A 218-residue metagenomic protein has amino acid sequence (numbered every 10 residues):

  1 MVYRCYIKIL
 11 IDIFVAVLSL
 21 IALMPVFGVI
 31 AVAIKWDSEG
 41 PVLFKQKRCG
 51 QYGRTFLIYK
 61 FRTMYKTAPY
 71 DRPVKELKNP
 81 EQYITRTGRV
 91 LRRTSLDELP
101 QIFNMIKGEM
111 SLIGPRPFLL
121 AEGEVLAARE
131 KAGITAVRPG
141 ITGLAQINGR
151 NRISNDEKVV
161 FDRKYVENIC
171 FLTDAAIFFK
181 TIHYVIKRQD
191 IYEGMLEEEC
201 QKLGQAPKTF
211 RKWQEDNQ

Functional and structural regions predicted by a protein language model:
M1-K66, A176-Q218: A hydrophobic, helix-centered structural microdomain
V2-Y6, N79-Y83, E98: Juxtamembrane loop-helix boundary motifs flanking transmembrane segments in multi-pass membrane proteins
C5, G53, R86, Q101 (+2 more regions): Amphipathic alpha-helical recognition patches that constitute DNA-binding helices
M24, L99, G114-R116: Hydrophobic alpha-helix-in-membranes signature
P41, C49, F103-Q218: Hydrophobic structural segments characteristic of membrane proteins
F44-Y83, I141-V160: Short, glycine-rich, amphipathic interfacial segments at transmembrane boundaries or analogous
T87-T94, R163-E167: Short, well-ordered beta-strand elements within core beta-sheets of diverse protein domains
R89-S111: Short, conserved beta-strand/loop elements in beta-sheet-dominated catalytic cores that frequently flank divalent-metal
